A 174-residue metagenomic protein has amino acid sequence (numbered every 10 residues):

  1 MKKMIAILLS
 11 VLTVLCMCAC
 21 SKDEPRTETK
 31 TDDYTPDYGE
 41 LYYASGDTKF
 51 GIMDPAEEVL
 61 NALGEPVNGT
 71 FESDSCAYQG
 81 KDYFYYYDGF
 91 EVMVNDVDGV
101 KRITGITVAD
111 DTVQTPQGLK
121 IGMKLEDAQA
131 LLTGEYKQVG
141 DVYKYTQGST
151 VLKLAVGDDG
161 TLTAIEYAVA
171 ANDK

Functional and structural regions predicted by a protein language model:
M1-M4: Positively charged n-region of N-terminal signal peptides that target proteins for export
A6, K22-L63: N-terminal, intrinsically disordered, polar/charged segments of Gram-positive cell-envelope systems that serve as
L15-A19: C-terminal motif of bacterial Sec signal peptides marking the signal peptidase cleavage site
E24, N172-K174: Short acidic DE-rich linear segments
T35, S45, A56-D98, K120 (+1 more regions): A cross-family detector of function-defining hotspots
T48-I52, P116-I121: Short, surface-exposed ligand-recognition loops at beta-strand->loop->(often short) alpha-helix junctions that present
T104, V108-T115, I121: A low-complexity, Ser/Thr/Gly/Pro-enriched, surface-exposed linker/loop concept that marks segments flanking
